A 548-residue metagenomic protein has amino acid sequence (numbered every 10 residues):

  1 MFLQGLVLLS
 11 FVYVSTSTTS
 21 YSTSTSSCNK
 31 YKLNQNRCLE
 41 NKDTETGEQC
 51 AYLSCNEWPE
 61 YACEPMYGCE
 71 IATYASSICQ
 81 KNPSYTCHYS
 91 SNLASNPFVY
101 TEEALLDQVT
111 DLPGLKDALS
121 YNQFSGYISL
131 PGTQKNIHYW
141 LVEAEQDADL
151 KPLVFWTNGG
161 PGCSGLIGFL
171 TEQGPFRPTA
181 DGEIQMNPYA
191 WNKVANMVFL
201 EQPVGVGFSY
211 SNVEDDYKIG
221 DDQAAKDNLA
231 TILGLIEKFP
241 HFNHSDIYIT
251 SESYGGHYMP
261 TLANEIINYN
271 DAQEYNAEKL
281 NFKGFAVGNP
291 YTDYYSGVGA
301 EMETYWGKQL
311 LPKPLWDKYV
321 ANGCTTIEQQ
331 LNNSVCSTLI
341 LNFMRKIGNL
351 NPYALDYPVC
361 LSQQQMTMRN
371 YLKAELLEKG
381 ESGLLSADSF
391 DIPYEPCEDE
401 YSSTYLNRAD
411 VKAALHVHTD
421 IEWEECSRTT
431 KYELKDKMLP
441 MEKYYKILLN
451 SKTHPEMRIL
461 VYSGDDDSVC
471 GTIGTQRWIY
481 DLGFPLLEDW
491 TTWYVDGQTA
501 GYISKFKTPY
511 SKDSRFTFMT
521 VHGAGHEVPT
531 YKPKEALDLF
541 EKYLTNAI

Functional and structural regions predicted by a protein language model:
F2-G5, F11-T23, C87-I548: Terminal and linker regions of secretory-pathway proteins
G5, Y13-V14, T18-N29, Q49 (+2 more regions): Intrinsically disordered, low-complexity serine/threonine-rich segments
S27-N29, N34, E103-L105: Intrinsically disordered, low-complexity regions enriched in serine, threonine, proline and polar/charged residues
K30-L33, R37-W58, A62-Y74, I78-S90: Extracellular Cys-Trp
